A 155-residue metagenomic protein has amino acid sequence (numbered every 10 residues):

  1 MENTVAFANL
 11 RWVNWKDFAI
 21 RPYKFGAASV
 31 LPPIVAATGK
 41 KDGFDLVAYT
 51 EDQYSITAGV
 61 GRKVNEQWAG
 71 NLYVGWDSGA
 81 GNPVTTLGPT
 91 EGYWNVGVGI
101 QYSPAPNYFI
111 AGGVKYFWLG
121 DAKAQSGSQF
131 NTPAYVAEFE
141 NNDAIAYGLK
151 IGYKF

Functional and structural regions predicted by a protein language model:
M1-F155: Outer-membrane beta-barrel porins/channels
